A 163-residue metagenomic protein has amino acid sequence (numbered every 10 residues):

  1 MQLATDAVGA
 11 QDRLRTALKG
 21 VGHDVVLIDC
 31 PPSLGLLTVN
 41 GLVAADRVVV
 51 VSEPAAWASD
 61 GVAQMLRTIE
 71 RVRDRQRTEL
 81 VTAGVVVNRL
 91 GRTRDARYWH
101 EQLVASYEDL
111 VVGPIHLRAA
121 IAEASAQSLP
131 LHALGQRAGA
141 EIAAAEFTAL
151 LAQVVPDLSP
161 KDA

Functional and structural regions predicted by a protein language model:
M1-L34: Cytosolic-facing regulatory segments adjacent to core modules
T38-A56: Inter-motif core of Ras-like GTPase G domains
D60-V81: Anionic-ligand binding region
R89-T93, H100-H132: Beta-strand-loop-alpha "switch" segments that mediate conformational coupling across diverse proteins
A124-L150: C-terminal boundary of histidine-terminating zinc-finger modules
L151-D162: Short, hydrophobic alpha-helical segments
